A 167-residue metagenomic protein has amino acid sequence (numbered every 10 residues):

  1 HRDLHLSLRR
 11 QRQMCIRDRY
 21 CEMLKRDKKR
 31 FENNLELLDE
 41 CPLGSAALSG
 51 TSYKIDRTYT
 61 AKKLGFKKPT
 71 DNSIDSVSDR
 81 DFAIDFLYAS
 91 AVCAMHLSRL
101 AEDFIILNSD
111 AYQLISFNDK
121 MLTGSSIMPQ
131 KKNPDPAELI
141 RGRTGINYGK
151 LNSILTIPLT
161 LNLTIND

Functional and structural regions predicted by a protein language model:
H1-R12, I16: Single conserved hydrophobic/aromatic residue that forms the stacking wall/gate of nucleotide- or nucleobase-binding
R17-T160: Internal glycine-rich alpha/beta core junctions
L163-D167: Short, solvent-exposed helix-loop connector elements
